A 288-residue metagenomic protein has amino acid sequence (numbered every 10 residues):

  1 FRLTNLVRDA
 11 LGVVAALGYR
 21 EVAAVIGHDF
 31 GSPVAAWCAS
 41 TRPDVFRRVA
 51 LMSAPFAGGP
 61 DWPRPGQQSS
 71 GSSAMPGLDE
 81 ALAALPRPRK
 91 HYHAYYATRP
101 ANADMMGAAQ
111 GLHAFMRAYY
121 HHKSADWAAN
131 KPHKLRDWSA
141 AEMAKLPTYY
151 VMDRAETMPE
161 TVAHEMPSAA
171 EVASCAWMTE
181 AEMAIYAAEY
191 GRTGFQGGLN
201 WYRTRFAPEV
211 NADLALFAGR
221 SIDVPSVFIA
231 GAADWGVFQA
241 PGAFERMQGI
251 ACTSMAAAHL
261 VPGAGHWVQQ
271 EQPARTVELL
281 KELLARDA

Functional and structural regions predicted by a protein language model:
F1-I26, F30-A256: Flexible "cap/lid" subdomain of the alpha/beta-hydrolase fold that forms the substrate-access gate
S254-A288: Catalytic active-site module of serine/aspartate enzymes centered on a nucleophile-bearing elbow/loop
